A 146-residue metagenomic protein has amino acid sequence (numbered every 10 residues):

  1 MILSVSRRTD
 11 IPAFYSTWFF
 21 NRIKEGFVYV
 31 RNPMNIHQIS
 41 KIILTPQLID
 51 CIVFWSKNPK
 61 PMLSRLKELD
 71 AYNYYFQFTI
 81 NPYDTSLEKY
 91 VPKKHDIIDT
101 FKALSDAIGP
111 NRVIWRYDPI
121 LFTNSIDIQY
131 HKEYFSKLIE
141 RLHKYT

Functional and structural regions predicted by a protein language model:
M1-L87, K94, F101-P110: Conserved Radical SAM active-site core
L63-L66, L87-Y90, T123-H131: A short acidic (Asp/Glu
D96-T146: Conserved C-terminal portion of the radical SAM core fold that forms the substrate/S-adenosylmethionine-binding
